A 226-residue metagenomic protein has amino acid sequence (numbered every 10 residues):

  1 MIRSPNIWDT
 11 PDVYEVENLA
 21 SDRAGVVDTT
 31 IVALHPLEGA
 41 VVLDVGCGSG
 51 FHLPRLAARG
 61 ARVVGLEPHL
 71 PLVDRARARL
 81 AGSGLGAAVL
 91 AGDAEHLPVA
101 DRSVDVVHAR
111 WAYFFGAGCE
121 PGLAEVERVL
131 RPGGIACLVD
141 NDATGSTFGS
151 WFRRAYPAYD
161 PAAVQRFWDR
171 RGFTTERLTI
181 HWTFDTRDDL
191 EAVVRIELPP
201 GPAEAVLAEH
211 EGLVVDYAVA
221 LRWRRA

Functional and structural regions predicted by a protein language model:
M1-E38, F51-R55, E197: Conserved class I S-adenosyl-L-methionine
D22, S49, D169, T174-A226: Conserved Class I S-adenosyl-L-methionine
L43, S49-H96: Class I SAM-dependent methyltransferase SAM/SAH-binding core
E95-V107: A short acidic, Gly/Pro-enriched loop at the edge of an enzyme's catalytic core that lines a small-molecule cofactor
V99, P157-T179: Active-site capping/gating segments
V106-C119: A short SAM/SAH-binding and catalytic strip from SAM-dependent methyltransferases
E120-P132: A short glycine-rich, Lys/Arg-flanked "PGG" loop and its adjoining helix->strand segment in the class I
I135-R166: Conserved class I S-adenosyl-L-methionine
